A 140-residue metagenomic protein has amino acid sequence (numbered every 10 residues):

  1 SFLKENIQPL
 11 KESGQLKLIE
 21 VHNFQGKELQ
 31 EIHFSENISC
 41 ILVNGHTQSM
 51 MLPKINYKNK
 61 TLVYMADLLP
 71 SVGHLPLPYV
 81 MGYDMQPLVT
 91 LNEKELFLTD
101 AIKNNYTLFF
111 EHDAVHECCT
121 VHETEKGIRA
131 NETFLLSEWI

Functional and structural regions predicted by a protein language model:
S1-L42, N92-Y106: Metallo-beta-lactamase
I19, G26, T47-S49, V115: Residues that act as N-cap/strand-start positions at coil-to-secondary-structure junctions
E20-H22, N44, H112, F134: Residues at the C-termini of beta-strands that transition into short coil/loop
N37-N44, L62-D67: Active-site-proximal beta-strand elements of phosphoester/diester hydrolases
S39, S49-P53: Short beta-strand micro-motifs in enzyme catalytic cores
G45, P53-K58: Active-site beta-strand termini and strand-to-loop segments that position acidic
M50, K58-I140: Cap/insert and terminal regions of metallo-dependent hydrolase folds
